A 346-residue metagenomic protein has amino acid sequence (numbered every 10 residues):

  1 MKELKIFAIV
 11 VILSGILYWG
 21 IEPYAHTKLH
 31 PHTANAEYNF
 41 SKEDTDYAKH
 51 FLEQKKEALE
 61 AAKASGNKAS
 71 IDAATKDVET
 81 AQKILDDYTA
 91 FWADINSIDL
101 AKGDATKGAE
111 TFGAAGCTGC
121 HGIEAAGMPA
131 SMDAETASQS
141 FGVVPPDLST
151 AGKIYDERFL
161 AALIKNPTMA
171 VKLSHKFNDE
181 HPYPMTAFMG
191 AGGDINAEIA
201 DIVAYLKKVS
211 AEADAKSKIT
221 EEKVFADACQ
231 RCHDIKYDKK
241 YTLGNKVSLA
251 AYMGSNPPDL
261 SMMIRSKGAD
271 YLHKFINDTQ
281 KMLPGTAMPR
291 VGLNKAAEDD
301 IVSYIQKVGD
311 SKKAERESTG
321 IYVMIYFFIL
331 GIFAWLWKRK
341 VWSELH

Functional and structural regions predicted by a protein language model:
M1-H50, A109, C117-T118, G122: Hydrophobic secretory-pathway targeting helix
K2-H26, R158-F159, A187-D214, Y271-K281 (+1 more regions): C-terminal capping alpha-helices of c-type cytochrome domains
Y24, K63-I71, S140-K153, K165-A197 (+7 more regions): Axial heme c-ligation environment in periplasmic c-type cytochrome domains
L29, G103, A109-V144, N166-D179 (+3 more regions): Periplasmic/extracellular electron-transfer cofactor-ligation site, primarily the c-type cytochrome heme-c attachment
A36-Y47, L59-A61, G66-A73, D77-G113 (+2 more regions): Electrostatic cytochrome c docking/interface patches
A90-A93, I98-L100, T106-A109, A115-T118 (+4 more regions): N-terminal cysteine/histidine-rich coordination modules
E110-I123, P146-T150, R158-K165, Y183-A187 (+5 more regions): C-type cytochrome heme c attachment motif
L345-H346: Cytoplasmic C-terminal tails of single-pass
